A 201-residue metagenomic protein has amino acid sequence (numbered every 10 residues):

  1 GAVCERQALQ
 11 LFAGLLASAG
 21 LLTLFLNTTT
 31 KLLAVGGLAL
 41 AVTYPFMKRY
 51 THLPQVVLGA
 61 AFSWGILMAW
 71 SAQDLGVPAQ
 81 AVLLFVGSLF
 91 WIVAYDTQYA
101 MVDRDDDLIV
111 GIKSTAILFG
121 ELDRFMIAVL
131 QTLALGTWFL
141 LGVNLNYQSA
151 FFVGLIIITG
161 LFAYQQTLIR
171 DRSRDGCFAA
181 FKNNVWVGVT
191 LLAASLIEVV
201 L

Functional and structural regions predicted by a protein language model:
G1-A34, I109-S149, V153: Multi-pass membrane catalytic core of lipid/isoprenoid biosynthesis enzymes
G1-A79, L83, L140, L161-D171: Intramembrane alpha-helical segments
G1-L11, V42-A61, M101, D105-A128 (+1 more regions): Interhelical loop and helix-boundary elements at the membrane-water interface of polytopic inner-membrane proteins
L16, L38-A41, F62-S63, S88-L89 (+4 more regions): Residue-level recognition of pore/gate-forming positions within transmembrane alpha-helices of multi-pass
A41-P45, G87-Y95, Y99, I157-L161: Alpha-helical transmembrane segments of multi-pass membrane proteins
Q80-W91, Y147-L155: Alpha-helical transmembrane segments
V82-S114, V199-V200: Membrane-interface module
L140-L201: Extended hydrophobic alpha-helices typical of membrane-associated regions
